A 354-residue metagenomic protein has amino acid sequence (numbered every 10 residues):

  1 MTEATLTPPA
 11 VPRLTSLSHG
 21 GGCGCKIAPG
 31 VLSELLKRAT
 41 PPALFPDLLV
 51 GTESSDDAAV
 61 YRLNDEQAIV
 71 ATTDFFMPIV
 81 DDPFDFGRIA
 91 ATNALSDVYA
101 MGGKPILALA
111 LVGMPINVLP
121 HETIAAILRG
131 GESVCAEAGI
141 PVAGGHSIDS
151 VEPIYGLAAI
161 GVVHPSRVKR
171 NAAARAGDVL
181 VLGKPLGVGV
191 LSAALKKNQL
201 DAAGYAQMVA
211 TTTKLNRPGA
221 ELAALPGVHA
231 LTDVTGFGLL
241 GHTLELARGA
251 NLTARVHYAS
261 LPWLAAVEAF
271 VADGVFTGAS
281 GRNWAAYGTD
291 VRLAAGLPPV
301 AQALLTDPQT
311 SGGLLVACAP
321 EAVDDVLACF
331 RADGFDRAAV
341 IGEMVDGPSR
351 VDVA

Functional and structural regions predicted by a protein language model:
M1-G20, V31-E34, P46, I116-P141 (+3 more regions): Glycine-/charge-enriched secondary-structure boundary and capping motifs
T2-A100, R175-V181, P185, F330-D336 (+1 more regions): N-terminal glycine-rich phosphate/pyrophosphate-binding loops that anchor nucleotide-derived ligands and cofactors
D47-V50, A58-Y61, S96-A100, E132 (+5 more regions): A generic local secondary-structure boundary/capping motif
A59-V70, T213-G219, A285-A295: Acidic-glycine-rich active-site phosphate/pyrophosphate-binding loop
L63-V80, D85-R88, K104-L200, G342-E343: Glycine-rich anion-binding loops of enzyme active sites
P83-L109, A126-E137, K214-P226, V234 (+2 more regions): Small-aliphatic-rich amphipathic alpha-helix that forms the alpha element of a beta-alpha
F84, G204-T211, H229-A230, V300-L304: Short pre-catalytic strand/loop immediately N-terminal to key active-site residues, enriched for Gly-Thr
A158-V168, A202-A224, L297: Active-site glycine-rich loop that binds ribose-phosphate moieties when present
